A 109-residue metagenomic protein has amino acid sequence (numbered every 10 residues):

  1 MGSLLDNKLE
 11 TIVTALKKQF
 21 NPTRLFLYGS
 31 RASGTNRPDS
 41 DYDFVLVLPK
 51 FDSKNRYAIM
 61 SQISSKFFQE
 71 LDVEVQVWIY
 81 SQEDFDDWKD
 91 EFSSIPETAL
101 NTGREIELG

Functional and structural regions predicted by a protein language model:
M1-R24, S33-P38, P49-G109: Catalytic core of pol beta-like nucleotidyltransferases
Y28-S30: Glycine-rich beta-strand-to-loop/alpha-helix junction loops that act as flexible
D43-V47: Short beta-strand->loop micro-motif that forms the acidic, two-metal-ion catalytic signature in nucleotide-processing
